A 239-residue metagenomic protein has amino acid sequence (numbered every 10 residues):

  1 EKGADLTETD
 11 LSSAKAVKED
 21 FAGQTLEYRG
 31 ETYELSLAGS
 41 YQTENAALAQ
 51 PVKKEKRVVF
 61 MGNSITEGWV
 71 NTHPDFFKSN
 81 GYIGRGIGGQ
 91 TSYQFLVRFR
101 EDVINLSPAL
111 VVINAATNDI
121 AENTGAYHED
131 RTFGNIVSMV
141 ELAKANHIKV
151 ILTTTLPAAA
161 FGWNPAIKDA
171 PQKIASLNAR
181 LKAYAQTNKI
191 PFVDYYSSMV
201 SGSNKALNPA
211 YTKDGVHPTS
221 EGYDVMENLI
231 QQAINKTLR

Functional and structural regions predicted by a protein language model:
E1-V59, N71, L106, N235-R239: N-terminal secretory targeting modules
D5, G81-I83, K189-P191: Conserved beta-strand segments of alpha/beta enzyme cores
E55-N71, G88-T91: Catalytic nucleophile-elbow at a beta strand-turn-alpha helix junction centered on a G-D-S/GDSL motif, marking
M61-S64, R85-G88, N114-N118, T153-P157 (+1 more regions): Active-site-proximal beta-strand/loop segments in catalytic clefts of secreted hydrolases
E67-I83, Y93-F133, L156-A160: Oxyanion-hole/transition-state-stabilizing segment in secreted/luminal serine hydrolases and related acyltransferases
V112-A116, I136-V140, N146, V150-T153: Conserved, well-ordered alpha-helix/loop/beta-strand core segments that scaffold catalytic motifs
H128-V137, I174-N178: Charged helix-capping and loop-helix junction motifs
P157-R239: Catalytic His-Asp segment of secreted/periplasmic serine-dependent ester chemistry enzymes
